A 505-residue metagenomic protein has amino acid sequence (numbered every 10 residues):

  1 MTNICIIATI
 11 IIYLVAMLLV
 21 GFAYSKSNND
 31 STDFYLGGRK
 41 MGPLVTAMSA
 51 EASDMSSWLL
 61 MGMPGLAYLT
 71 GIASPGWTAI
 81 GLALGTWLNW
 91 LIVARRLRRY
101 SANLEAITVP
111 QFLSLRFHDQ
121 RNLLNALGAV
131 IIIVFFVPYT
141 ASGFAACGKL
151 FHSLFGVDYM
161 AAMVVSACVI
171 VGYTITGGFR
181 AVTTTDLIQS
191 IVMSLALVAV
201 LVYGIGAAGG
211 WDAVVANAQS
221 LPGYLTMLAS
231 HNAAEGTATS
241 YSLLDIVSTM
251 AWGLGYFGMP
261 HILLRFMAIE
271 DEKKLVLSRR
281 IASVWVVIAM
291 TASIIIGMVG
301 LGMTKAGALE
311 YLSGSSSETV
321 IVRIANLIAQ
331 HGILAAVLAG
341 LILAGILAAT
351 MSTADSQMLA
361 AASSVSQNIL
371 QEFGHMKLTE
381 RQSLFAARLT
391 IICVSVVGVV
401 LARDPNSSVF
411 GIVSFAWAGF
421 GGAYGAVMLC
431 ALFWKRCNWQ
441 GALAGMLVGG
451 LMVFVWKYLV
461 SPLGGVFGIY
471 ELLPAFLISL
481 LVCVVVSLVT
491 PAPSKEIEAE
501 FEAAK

Functional and structural regions predicted by a protein language model:
M1-K505: Membrane-embedded helix-loop-helix hairpins and adjacent transmembrane boundary segments in multi-pass transporters
